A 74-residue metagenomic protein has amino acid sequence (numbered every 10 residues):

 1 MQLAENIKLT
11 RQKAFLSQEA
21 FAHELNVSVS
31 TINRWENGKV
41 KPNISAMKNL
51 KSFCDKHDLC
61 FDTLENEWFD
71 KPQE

Functional and structural regions predicted by a protein language model:
M1-Q2, F69: A detector for short, charged/polar N-terminal pre-domain segments
E5-A20, N49: Short basic helix-loop element that most often maps to the first helix and adjoining turn of HTH DNA-binding modules
N6-I7, N26-V27, L50-E65: Secretory-pathway ectodomains
K8, Q12, N26, N37-K39: Residue-level detection of the helix-turn-helix DNA-binding "recognition helix"
F15-R34: Short alpha-helical DNA-recognition segment
K39-S52: Short, basic-rich loop-to-helix N-cap that marks the start of a DNA-contacting helix
I44, C60-E74: Short, charged recognition helix plus adjacent turn of helix-turn-helix-like nucleic-acid-binding domains
